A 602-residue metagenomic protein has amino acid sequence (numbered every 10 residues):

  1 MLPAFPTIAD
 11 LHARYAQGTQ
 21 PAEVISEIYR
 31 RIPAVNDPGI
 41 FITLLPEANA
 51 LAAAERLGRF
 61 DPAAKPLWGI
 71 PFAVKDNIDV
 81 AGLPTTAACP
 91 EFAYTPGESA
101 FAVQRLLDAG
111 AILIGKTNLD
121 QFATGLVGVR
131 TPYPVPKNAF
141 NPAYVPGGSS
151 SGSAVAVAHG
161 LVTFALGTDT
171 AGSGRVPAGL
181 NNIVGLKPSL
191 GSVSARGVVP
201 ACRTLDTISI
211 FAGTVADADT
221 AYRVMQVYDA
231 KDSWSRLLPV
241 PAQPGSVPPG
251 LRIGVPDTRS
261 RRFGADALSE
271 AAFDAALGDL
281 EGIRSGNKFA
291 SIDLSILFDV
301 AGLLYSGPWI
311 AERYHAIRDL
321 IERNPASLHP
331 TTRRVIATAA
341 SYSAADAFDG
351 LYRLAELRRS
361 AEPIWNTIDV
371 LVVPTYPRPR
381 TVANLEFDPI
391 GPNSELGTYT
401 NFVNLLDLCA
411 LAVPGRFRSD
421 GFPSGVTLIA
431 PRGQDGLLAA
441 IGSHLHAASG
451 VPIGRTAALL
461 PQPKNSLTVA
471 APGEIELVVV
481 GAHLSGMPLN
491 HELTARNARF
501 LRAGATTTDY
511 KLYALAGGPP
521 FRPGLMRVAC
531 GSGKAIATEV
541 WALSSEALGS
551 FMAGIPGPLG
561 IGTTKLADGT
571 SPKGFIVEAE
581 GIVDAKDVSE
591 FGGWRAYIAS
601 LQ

Functional and structural regions predicted by a protein language model:
M1-L45, N49, G282-R284, G454 (+1 more regions): An N-terminal boundary/leader segment
P3-T7, G69-F72, A81, T207 (+3 more regions): Gly/Ser-rich, acidic/histidine-flanked active-site/gating loops
I28, G69, D108, V162-T163 (+7 more regions): Glycine-rich, small-residue loops and helix-cap segments that act as flexible hinges at active-site edges
T43, A87, L489-T506: Short Gly/aromatic-enriched secondary-structure transition segments
A50-A52, F60-T131: Acidic/His- and Gly-rich active-site-bordering loop/insert found across diverse amide/peptide-bond hydrolases
A63, L67-C89, V247-P256, P308-E362 (+1 more regions): Short helix-loop capping/hinge segments that flank enzyme active sites or metal/cofactor-binding pockets
S99-M225, N404-T427: Short glycine/serine-rich loop segments
K187-A271, A440-V469: A short helix-breaking turn/cap at a secondary-structure junction
